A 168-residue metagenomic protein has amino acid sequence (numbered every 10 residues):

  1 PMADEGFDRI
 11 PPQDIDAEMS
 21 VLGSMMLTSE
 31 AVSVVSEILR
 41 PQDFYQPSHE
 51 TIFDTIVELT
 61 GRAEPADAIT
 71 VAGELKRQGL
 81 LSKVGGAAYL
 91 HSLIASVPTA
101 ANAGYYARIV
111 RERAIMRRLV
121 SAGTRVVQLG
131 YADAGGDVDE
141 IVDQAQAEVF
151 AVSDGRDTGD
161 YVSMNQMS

Functional and structural regions predicted by a protein language model:
P1-I115: Noncatalytic partner-interaction/assembly domains of nucleic-acid and motor enzyme complexes, especially the accessory
P1-P12, E148, T158, M164-M167: Replication-associated primase and helicase/ATPase modules
G23-M26, E30, G159-S168: The Walker A/P-loop phosphate-binding site
A87-T158: Extended, charged alpha-helical coiled-coil/arm scaffolds that mediate oligomerization and mechanical coupling in large
